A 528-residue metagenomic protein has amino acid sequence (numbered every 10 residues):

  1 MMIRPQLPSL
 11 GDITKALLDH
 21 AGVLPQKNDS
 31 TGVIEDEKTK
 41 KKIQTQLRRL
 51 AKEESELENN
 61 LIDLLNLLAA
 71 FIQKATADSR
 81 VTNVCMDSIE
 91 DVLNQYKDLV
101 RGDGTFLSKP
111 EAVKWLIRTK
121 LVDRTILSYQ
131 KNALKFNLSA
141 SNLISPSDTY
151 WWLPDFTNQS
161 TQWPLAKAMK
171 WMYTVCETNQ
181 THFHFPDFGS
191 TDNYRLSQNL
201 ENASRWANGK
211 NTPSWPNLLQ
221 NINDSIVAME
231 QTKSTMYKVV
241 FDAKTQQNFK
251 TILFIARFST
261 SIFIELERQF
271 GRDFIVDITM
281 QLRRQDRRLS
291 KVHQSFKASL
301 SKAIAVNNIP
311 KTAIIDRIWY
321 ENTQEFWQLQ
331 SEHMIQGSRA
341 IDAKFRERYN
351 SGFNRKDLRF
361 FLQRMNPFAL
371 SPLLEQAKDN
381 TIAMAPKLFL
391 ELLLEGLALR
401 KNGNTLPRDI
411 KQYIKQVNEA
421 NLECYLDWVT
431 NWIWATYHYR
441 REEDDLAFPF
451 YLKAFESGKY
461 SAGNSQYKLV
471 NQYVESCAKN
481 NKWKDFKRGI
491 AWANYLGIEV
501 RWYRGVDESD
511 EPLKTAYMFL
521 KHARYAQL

Functional and structural regions predicted by a protein language model:
M1-S30, K114-G189: A short, Lys/Arg-rich alpha-helix, primarily the initiator
I43-L47, F183-F185, L200-W206: Conserved hydrophobic/aromatic packing and binding residues within compact polymer-binding modules
K52-A70, A77, G209-S225: Short, basic-rich loop-to-helix N-cap that marks the start of a DNA-contacting helix
L67-W115, K120-L121, T125-S139, V239-A383 (+1 more regions): Intrinsically disordered, low-complexity, charge-dense segments enriched in Lys/Arg and Glu/Asp interspersed
S351-S371, G396-I414, R441-L452: Helix-turn-helix repeat elements of alpha-solenoid scaffolds
F361, M365-M384, I410-Y425, S457-N464: Flexible helix-coil transition and linker loops at the boundaries of alpha-helical arrays
K387-E395, L426-I433, Y437-R440, S465-E475 (+1 more regions): "A position-specific structural signal for the A-helix of alpha-solenoid helical repeats
T405-N418, D444-A454, K482-V500, L528: Alpha-helical repeat scaffolds
